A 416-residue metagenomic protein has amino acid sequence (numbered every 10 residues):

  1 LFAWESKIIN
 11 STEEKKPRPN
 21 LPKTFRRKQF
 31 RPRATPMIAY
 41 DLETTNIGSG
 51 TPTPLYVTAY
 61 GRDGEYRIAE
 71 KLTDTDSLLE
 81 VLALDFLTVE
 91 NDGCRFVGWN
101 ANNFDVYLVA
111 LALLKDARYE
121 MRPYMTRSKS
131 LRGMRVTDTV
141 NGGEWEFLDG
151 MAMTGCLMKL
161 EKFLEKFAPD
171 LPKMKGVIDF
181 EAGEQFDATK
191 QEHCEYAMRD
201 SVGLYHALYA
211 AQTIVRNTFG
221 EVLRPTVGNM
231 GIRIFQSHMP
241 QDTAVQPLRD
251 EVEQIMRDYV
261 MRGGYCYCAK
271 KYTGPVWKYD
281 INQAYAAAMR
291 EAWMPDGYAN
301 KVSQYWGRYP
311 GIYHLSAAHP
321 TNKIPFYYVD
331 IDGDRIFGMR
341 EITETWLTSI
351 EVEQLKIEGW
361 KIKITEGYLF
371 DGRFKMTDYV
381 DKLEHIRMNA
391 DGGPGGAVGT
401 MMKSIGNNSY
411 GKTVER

Functional and structural regions predicted by a protein language model:
L1-T24: Short glycine- and acidic-rich boundary segments immediately preceding or forming the N-terminal edge of structured
K16, F30-A34, A39, G48-R416: Conserved acidic
T45: Conserved Rossmann-like nucleotide-cofactor binding loop
